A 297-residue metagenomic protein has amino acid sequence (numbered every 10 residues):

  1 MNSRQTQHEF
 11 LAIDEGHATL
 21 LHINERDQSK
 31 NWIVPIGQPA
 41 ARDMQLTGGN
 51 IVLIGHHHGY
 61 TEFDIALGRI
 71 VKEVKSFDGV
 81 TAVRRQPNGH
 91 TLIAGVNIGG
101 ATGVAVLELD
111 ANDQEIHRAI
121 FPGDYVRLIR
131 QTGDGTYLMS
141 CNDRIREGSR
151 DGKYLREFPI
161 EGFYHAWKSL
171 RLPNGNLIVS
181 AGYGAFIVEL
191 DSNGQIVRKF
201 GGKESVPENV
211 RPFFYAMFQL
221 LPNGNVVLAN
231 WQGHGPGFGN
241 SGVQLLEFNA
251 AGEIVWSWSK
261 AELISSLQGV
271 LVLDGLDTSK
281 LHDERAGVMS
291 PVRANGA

Functional and structural regions predicted by a protein language model:
M1-A297: Histidine-/acidic-rich catalytic cores in large beta-rich domains
